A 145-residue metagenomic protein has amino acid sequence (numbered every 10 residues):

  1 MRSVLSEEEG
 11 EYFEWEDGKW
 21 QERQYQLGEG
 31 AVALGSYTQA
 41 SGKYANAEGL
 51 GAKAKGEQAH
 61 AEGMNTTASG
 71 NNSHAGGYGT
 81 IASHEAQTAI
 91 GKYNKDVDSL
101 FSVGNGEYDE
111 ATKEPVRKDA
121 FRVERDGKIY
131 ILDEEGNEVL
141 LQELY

Functional and structural regions predicted by a protein language model:
M1-L140: Periodic small-residue-enriched repeat registers in elongated scaffold domains
